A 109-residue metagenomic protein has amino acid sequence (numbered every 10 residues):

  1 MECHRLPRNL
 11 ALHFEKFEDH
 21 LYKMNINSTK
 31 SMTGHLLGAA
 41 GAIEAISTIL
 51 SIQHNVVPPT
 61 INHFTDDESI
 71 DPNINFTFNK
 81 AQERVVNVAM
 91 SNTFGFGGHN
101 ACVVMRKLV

Functional and structural regions predicted by a protein language model:
M1-V109: Conserved "HGTGT" condensation-loop signature of ketosynthase/thiolase-family condensing enzymes that catalyze
